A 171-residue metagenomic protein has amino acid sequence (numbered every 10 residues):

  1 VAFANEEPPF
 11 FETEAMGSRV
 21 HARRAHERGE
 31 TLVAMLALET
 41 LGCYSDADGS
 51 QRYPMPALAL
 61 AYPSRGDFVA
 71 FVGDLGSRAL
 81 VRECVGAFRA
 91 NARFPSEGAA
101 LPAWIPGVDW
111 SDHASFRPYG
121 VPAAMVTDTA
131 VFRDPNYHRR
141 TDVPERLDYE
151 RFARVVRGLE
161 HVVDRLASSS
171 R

Functional and structural regions predicted by a protein language model:
V1-G76, I105-V108: Acidic/histidine-rich catalytic neighborhood of metal-dependent amide-processing enzymes
N5-P8, R23-E27, V85-R93, R117-V121 (+2 more regions): Sec-exported extracytoplasmic/periplasmic mature domains
E14-H21, G76-C84, D112, F152-V155 (+1 more regions): Stable alpha-helical elements in mature extracytoplasmic
A70, L75-A87, F94: Charged, glycine-interspersed solvent-exposed loop segments at helix/strand-loop junctions that cap or gate access
V85, N91-D109: Short catalytic/ligand-gating loop segments at beta-alpha or beta-beta junctions within enzyme catalytic domains
W104-V131: Short glycine-rich, acidic/polar surface loops and turns
F132-R171: His/Asp/Glu-rich mid-to-C-terminal helical/loop segments that flank catalytic regions of hydrolases
